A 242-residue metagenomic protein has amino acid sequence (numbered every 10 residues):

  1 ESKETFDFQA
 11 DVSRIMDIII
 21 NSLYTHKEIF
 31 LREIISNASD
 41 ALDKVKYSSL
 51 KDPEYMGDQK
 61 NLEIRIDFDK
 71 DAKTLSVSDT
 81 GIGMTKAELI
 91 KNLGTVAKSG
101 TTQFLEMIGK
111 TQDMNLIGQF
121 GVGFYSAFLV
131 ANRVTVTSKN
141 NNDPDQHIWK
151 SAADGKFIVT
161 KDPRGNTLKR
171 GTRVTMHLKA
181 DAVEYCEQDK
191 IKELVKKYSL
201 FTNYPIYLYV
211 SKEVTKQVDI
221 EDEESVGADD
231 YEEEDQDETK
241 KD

Functional and structural regions predicted by a protein language model:
E1-A180, E184-Y185, K216-V218: GHKL (Bergerat-fold) ATPase N-terminal catalytic module, capturing the glycine-rich phosphate-binding loop and acidic
L116, T137-I158, K179-A182, D189-D242: GHKL/Bergerat-fold ATPase module in large chromosome/replication-associated machines
